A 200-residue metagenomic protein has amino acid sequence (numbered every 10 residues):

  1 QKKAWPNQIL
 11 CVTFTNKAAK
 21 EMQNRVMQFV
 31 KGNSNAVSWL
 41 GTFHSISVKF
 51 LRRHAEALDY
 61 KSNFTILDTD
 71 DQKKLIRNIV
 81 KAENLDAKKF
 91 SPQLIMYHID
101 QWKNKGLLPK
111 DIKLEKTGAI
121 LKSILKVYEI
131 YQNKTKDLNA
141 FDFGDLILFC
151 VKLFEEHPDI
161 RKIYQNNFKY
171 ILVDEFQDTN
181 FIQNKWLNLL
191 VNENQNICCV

Functional and structural regions predicted by a protein language model:
Q1-S62, I66, K162, C199: P-loop NTPase Walker
L10-C11, A18-A19, W39, G118-V200: Conserved helicase NTPase motor core
E21, F90-L94, I163: Alpha-helix N-cap and coil->helix boundary residues
N35-V37, E56-D145, F168: ATP-hydrolysis module of ASCE/P-loop NTPase motor domains, specifically the Walker B Asp-Glu catalytic pair
S45-R52, Y97-D100, L148, K152 (+1 more regions): Generic alpha-helical structural context detector
F50-A57, W102-G106, H157, L190-I197: A short secondary-structure junction motif
